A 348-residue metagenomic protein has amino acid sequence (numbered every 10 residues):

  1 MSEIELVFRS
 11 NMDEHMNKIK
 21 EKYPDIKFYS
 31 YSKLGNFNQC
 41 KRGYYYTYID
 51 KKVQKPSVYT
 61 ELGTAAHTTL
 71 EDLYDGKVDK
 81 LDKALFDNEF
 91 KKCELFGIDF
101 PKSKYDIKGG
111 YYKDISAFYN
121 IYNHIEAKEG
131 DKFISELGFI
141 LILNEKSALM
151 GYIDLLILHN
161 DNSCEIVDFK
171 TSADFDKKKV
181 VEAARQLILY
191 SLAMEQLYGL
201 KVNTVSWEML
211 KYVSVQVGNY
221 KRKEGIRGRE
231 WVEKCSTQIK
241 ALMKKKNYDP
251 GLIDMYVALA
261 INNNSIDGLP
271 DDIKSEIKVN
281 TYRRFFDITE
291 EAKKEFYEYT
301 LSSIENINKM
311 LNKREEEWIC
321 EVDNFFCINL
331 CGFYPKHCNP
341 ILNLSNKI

Functional and structural regions predicted by a protein language model:
M1-I348: RecB-family 4Fe-4S metal-dependent nuclease core
